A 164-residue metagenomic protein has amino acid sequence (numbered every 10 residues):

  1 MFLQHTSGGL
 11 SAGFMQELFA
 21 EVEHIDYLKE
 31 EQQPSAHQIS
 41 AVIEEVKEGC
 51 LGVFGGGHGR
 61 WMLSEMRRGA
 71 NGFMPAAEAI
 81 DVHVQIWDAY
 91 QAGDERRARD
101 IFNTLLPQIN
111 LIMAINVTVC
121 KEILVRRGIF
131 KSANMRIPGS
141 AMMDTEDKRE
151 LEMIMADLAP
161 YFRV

Functional and structural regions predicted by a protein language model:
M1, H5: Conserved C-terminal portion of the radical SAM core fold that forms the substrate/S-adenosylmethionine-binding
T6-M113: Catalytic alpha/beta core domains of metabolic enzymes, predominantly
M66-A70, E78, V82-V164: C-terminal alpha-helical cap/extension of soluble enzyme domains
